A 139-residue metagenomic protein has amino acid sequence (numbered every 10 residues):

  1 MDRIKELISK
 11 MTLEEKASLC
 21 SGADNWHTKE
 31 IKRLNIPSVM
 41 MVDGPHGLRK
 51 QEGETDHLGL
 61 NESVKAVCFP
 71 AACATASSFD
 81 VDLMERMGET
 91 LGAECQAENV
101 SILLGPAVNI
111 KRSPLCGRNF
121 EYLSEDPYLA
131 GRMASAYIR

Functional and structural regions predicted by a protein language model:
M1-R139: N-terminal beta-rich core of secreted/periplasmic extracellular enzymes
